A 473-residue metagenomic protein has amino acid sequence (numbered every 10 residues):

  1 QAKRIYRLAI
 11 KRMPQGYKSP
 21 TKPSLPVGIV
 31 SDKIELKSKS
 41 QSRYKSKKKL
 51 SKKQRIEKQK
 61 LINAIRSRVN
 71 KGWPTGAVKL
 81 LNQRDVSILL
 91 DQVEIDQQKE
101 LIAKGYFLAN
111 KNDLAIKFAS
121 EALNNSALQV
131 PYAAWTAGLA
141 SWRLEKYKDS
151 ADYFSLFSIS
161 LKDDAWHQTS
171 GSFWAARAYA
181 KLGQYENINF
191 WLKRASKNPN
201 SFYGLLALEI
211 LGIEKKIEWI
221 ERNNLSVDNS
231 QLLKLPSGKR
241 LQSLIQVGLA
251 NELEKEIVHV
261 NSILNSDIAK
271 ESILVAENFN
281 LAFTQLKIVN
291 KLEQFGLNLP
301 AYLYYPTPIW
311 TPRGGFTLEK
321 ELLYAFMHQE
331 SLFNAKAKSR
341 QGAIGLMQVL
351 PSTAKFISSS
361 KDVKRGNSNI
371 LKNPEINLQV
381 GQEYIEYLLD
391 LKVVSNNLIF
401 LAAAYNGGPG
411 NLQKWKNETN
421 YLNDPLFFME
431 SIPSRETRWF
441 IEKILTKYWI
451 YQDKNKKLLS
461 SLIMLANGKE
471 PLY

Functional and structural regions predicted by a protein language model:
Q1, V86-I102, F107-W135, L144-D149 (+6 more regions): Catalytic glycan-binding domains that act on GlcNAc-containing polysaccharides
Q1-K18, K22-S24, S31, L89 (+1 more regions): Alpha-helical, heptad-rich or low-complexity scaffold/stalk segments that mediate oligomerization or tethering
R7, K58-I65, Q97-L101, A134-W135 (+3 more regions): Alpha-helical tetratricopeptide repeat
S31-K39, R68-L81, K104-K117, R143-F154 (+3 more regions): Helix-turn-helix repeat elements of alpha-solenoid scaffolds
I34-L101: Solenoidal tandem-repeat scaffolds enriched in leucines and small polar residues
K52-K53, L90, N125, D163 (+2 more regions): Structural signature of alpha-solenoid helical repeat scaffolds
D163, R222-L249: Acidic, serine/threonine-rich low-complexity intrinsically disordered linkers/hinges in large eukaryotic
